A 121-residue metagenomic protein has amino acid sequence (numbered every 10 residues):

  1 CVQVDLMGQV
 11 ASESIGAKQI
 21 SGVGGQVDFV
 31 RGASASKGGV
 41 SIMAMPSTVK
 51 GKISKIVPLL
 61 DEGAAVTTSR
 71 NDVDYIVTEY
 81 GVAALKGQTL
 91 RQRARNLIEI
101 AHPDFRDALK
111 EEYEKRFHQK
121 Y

Functional and structural regions predicted by a protein language model:
C1-Y121: Conserved phosphate- and dinucleotide-binding cores of soluble alpha/beta proteins, encompassing both enzyme active
